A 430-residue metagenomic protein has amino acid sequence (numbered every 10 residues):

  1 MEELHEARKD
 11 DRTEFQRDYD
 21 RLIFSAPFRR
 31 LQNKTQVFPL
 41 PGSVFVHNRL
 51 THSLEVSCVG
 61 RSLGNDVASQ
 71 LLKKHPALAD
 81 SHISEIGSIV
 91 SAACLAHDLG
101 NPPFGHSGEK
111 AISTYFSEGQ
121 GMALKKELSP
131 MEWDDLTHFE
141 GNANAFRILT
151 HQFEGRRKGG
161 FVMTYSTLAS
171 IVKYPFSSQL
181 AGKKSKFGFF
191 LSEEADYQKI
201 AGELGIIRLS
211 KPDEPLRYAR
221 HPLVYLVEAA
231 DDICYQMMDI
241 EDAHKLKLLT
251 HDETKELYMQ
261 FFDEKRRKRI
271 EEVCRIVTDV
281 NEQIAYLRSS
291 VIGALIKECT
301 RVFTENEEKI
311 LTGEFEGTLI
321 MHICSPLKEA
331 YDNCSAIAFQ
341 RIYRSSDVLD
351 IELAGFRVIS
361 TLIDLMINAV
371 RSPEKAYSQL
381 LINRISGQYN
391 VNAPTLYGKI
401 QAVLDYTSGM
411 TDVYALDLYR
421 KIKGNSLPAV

Functional and structural regions predicted by a protein language model:
M1-D11, I23-K34, S43, L54 (+4 more regions): Sequence-structural signature of the catalytic-core scaffold of metal-dependent phosphohydrolases that act on
Q16-R29, I323-E329: Acidic, low-complexity proline/glycine-rich segments
K34-V44, I337-I342: A short small-residue
H47-L50: Low-complexity, highly charged intrinsically disordered N-terminal segments that act as targeting/localization
C234, M238, D242, I296-E308 (+6 more regions): Hydrophobic alpha-helix feature that most strongly marks membrane-spanning transmembrane helices and their immediate
C274-C324: Long amphipathic alpha-helical segments with strong coiled-coil/leucine-zipper propensity
T304-S386: Substrate-recognition/cap regions that form aromatic- and gly/pro-loop-enriched pockets for small-molecule ligands
Q379-L427: C-terminal amphipathic alpha-helical interaction region
